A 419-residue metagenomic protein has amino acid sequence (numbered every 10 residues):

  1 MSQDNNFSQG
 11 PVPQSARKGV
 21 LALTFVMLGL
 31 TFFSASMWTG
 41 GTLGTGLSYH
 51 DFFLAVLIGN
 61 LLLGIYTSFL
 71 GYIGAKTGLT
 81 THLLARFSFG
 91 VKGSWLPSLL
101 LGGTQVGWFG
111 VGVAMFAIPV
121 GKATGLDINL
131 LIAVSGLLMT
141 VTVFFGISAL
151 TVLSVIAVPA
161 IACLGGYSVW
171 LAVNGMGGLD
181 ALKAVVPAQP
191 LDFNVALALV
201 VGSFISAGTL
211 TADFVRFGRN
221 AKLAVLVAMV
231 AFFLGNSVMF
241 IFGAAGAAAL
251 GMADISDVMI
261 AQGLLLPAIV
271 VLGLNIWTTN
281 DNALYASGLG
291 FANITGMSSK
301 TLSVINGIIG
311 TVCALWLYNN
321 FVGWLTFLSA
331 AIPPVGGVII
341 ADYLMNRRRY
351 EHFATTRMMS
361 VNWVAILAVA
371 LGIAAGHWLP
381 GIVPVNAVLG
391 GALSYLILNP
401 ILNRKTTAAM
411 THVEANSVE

Functional and structural regions predicted by a protein language model:
M1-H50, L191-L197, T209, R216-L226 (+1 more regions): Membrane-interface "cap" regions at the ends of multi-pass membrane proteins
V26-L30, W95-G102, A123-F145, P159-S168 (+4 more regions): Transmembrane alpha-helical segments of multi-pass small-molecule transport proteins
T42, G46, G71-Y72, V111 (+5 more regions): Membrane-water interface regions at transmembrane-helix termini and the short interhelical loops of multi-pass membrane
T42-G71, G93-W95, F232-F233: Extracellular loop-to-transmembrane helix junctions
S94-I128, G136, P159-A160, W277-N293 (+1 more regions): Hydrophobic transmembrane alpha-helices that form the core helical bundles of multi-pass secondary transporters
A117, L130-S135, M139-V173, V225-F232 (+2 more regions): Membrane-interface loop-to-helix entry segments
L126, P159-V186, A196, V201-S203 (+2 more regions): Hydrophobic alpha-helical segments and their helix-loop junctions in multi-pass secondary transporters
G337-E419: C-terminal membrane-solvent junction of multi-pass transporters and transport-like membrane proteins
